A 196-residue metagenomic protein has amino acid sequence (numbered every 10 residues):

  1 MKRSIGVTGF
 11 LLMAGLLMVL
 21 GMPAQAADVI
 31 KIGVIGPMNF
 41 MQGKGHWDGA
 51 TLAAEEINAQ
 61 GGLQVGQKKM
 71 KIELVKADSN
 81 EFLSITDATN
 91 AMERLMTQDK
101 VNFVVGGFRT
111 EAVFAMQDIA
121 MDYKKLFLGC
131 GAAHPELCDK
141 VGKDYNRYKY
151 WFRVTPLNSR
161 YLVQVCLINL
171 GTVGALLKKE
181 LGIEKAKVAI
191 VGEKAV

Functional and structural regions predicted by a protein language model:
M1-S4: Positively charged n-region of N-terminal signal peptides that target proteins for export
G9-L20: Bacterial N-terminal signal peptides
L20-A26: Sec/Tat signal peptide C-region and signal peptidase I cleavage site
A27, G49-K76, E180: Signal peptide-proximal N-terminal region of secreted/periplasmic/extracellular or secretory-lumen proteins
G33-L52, A77-I85, F108-R109, V191-V196: Extracytoplasmic "Venus flytrap"
G45-G61, Y161-I168, V196: Short, solvent-exposed amphipathic alpha-helices that sit in or adjacent to ligand/effector-binding or catalytic
V75-K76, E81-N102, N169-L181: Short, well-structured alpha-helical segments in soluble
V101-V196: Extracytoplasmic ligand/sensor domains, especially the bilobed periplasmic-binding protein
